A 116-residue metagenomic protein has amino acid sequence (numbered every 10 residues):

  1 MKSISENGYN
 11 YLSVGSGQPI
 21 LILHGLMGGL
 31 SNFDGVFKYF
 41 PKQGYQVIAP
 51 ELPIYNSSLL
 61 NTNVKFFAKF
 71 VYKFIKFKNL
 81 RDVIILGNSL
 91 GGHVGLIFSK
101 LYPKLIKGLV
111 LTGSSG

Functional and structural regions predicted by a protein language model:
I4-V14: A short loop-to-beta-strand scaffold at the N-terminal edge of the catalytic core in hydrolase folds
G8, G44-Y45, D82, I106: A generic structural signal for alpha->beta connector loops
L12-S57: Conserved HGGG/HGGXW glycine-rich cap/lid loop of the alpha/beta-hydrolase fold
M27, T62-K65, S115: Flexible, active-site-proximal loop/turn residues at the rims of small-molecule/cofactor binding pockets and catalytic
D34, Y72, L96-K100: Short, hydrophobic alpha-helix immediately C-terminal to the catalytic nucleophile
V36-P41, V64-F66, L101-P103: Glycine-rich, phosphate-binding/catalytic loops in enzymes
I48-L86: Active-site loop/oxyanion-hole signature of alpha/beta-hydrolase fold enzymes
R81-G116: Conserved hydrolase catalytic core segment
